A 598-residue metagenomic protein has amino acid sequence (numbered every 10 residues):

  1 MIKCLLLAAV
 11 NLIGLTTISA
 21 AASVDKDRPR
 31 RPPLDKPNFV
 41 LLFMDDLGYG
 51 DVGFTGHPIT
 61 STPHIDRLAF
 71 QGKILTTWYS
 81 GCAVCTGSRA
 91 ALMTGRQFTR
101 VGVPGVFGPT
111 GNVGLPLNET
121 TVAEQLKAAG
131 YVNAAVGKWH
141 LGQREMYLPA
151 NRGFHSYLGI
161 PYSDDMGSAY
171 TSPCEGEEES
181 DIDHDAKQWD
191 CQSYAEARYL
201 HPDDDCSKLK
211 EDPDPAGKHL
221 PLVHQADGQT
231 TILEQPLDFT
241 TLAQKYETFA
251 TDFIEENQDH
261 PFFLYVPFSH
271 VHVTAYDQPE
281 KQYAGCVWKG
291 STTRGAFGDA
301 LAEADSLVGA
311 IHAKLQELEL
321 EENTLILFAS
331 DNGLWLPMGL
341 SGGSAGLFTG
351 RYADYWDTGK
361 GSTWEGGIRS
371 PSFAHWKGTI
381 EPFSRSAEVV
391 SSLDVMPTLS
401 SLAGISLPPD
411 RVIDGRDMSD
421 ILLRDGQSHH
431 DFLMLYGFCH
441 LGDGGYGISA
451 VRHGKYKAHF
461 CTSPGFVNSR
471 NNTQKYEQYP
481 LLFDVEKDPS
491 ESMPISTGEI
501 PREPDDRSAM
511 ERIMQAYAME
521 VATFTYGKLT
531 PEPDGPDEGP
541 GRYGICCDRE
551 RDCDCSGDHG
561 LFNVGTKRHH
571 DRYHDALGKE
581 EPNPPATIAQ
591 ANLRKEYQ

Functional and structural regions predicted by a protein language model:
A22-P37, M44, G48-Y49, I74 (+6 more regions): Long, internal low-complexity/basic segments
L34-D35, H57-T62, Y79-V84, P109-T120 (+9 more regions): A short beta-strand-to-alpha-helix junction
L41, Y49-A134, R144, P149-Y157 (+2 more regions): Active-site segment of extracytoplasmic enzymes that catalyze sulfate/phosphate-ester chemistry
F54-I59, I74-R96, A135-Y147, P161-S163 (+5 more regions): Short, solvent-exposed turn/loop segments enriched in Gly/Ser/Thr/Pro and often Arg
T60, E145-G153, T274-E280, K289-G290 (+1 more regions): Histidine-centered active-site microenvironments of extracellular/periplasmic hydrolases and transferases
V103-N112, P116-A128, H140-P261, F268-D277 (+2 more regions): Formylglycine-dependent
S156, I160-S168, E177-S180, L334-E365 (+3 more regions): C-terminal cap/loop subdomain of S1 sulfatases and analogous C-terminal strand-loop tails that border
S172, A250-F297, W335-M338, G342-A345 (+1 more regions): Active-site His/acidic residue clusters
